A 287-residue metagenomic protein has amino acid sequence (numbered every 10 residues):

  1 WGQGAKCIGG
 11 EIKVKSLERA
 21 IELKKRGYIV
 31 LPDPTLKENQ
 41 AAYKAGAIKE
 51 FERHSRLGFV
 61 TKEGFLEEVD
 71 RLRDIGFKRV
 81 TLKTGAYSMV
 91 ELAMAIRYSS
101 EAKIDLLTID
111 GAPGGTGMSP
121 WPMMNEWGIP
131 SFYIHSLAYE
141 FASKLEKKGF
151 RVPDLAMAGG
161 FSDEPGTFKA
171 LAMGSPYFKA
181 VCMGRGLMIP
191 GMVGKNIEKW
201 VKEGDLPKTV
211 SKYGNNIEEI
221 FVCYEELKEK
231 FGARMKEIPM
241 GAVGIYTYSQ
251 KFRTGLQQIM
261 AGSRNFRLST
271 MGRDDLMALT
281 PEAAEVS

Functional and structural regions predicted by a protein language model:
W1-F77, G241: Conserved internal helical-beta-strand scaffold that buttresses enzyme catalytic cores
L17, L92, W127, E198-V201 (+2 more regions): Solvent-exposed, non-transmembrane amphipathic alpha-helical segments
K24-L36, G115-T116, P130-S131, F161-D163 (+2 more regions): A diffuse structural propensity rather than consistent per-protein peaks
Y43-V222: Glycine-rich phosphate/ribose-binding loops and adjacent secondary-structure elements that form binding surfaces
I189, S211-S287: C-terminal extensions of enzymes
